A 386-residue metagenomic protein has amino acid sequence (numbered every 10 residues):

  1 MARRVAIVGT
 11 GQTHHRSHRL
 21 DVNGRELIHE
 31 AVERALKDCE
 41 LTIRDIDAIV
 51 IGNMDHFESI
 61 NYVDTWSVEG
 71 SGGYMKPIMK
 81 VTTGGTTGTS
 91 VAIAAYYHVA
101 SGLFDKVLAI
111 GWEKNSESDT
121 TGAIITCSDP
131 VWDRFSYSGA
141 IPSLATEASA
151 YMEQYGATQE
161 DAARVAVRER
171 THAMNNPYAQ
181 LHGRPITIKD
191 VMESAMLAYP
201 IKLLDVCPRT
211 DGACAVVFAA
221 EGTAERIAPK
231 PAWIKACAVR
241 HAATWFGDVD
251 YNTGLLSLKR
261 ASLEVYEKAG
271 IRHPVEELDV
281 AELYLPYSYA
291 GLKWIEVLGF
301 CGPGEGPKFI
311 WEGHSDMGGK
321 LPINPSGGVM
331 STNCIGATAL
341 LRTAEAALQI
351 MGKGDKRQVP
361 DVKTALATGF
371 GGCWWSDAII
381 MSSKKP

Functional and structural regions predicted by a protein language model:
M1-R25, P130, R164, M196-E264 (+5 more regions): Condensing-enzyme catalytic core mediating Claisen C-C bond formation in acyl metabolism
M1-T86, A94, Y151-T158, Q180-L181 (+5 more regions): Conserved active-site "lid/cap" helical segment
A2, N53-I110, K114-W132, S136-S143 (+4 more regions): Conserved catalytic cysteine-centered active-site region of acyl-thioester-dependent Claisen-condensing enzymes
T13, K37-L41, E69-G73, Y97-D105 (+11 more regions): Generic secondary-structure signature for well-ordered alpha-helical cores
R19-D21, N61-Y62, I93, S118-I124 (+5 more regions): Short acidic, glycine/serine/threonine-rich loops at helix termini
I43-N53, P77-T83, V107-W112, E160-V167 (+5 more regions): Beta-strand segments within the central parallel beta-sheet cores of soluble alpha/beta enzyme folds
F57-T65, F246-D250, Y284-K308, G319 (+1 more regions): Short glycine/threonine-rich loop-to-helix capping motif typified by GTGT followed within a few residues by an Asp-Pro
T82-E113, I141-N175, V216-G222, S331-G354: Active-site-proximal alpha-helical scaffold in enzymes
